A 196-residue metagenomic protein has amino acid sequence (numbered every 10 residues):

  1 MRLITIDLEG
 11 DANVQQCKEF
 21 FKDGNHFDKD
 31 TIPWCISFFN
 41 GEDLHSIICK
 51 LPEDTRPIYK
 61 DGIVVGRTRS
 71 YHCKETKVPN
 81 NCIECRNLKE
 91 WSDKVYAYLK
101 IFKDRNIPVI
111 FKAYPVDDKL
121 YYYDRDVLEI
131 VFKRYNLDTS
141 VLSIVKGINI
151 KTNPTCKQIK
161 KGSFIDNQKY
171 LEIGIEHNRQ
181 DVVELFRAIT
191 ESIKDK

Functional and structural regions predicted by a protein language model:
M1, I63-G66, K194-K196: Short intrinsically disordered terminal tails
M1-F38: Entry/capping segment at the start of metal-dependent catalytic domains with acidic active-site entry clusters
D7-E9, D124, D181: Acidic active-site catalytic centers that drive phospho-/nucleotidyl reactions and related ester hydrolyses
V14-Q16, V131, A188: Active-site-proximal flexible loops/turns
K22-H26, N80-R86, Q168-E172: Surface-exposed cleft-lining segments at the edges of enzyme active sites
L44-N153: Conserved DEDDh/DEDDy metal-dependent 3′-5′ exonuclease domain
I110-A113, K119-Y122, K151-K196: Acidic, Mg2+-coordinating catalytic module of metal-dependent nucleases/exonucleases that use a two-metal-ion mechanism
